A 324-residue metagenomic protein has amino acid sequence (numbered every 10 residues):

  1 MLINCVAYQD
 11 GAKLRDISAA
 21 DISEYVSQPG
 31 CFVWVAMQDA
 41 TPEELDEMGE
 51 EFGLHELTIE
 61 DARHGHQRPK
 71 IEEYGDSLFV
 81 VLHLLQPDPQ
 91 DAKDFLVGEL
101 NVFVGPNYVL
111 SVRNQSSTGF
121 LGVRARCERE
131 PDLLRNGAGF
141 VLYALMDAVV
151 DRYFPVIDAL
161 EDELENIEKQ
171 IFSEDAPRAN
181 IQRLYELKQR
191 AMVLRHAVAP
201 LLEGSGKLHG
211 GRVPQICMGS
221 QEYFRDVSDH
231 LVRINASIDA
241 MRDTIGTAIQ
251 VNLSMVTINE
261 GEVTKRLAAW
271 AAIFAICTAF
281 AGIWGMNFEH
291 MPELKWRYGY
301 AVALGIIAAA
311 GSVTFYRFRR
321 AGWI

Functional and structural regions predicted by a protein language model:
M1-A240, E293, W323-I324: Peripheral, non-transmembrane regulatory/ligand-interaction domains of membrane transport proteins
D229-I324: Hydrophobic alpha-helical transmembrane segments and their immediately adjacent juxtamembrane loops
